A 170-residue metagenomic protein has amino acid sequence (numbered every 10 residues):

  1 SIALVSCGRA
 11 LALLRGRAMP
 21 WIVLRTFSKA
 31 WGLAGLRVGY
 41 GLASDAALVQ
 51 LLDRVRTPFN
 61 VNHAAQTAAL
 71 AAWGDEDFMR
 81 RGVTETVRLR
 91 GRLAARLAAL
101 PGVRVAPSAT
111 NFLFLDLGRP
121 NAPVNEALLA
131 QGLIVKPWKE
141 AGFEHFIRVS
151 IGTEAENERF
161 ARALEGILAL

Functional and structural regions predicted by a protein language model:
S1-S28: Active-site pre-lysine segment of PLP-dependent enzymes
I2, R25-S28, T57, V61 (+3 more regions): Structured beta->alpha junctions
L13-R17, R92, R96-L100, A127 (+1 more regions): Alpha-helical structural signal in soluble globular domains
P20-A99, R104-V105: PLP-dependent aminotransferase class I/II
G35, A109, G142-H145: Short acidic/glycine-enriched loop/turn segments that link adjacent beta-strands
A43, L115-R119, I151-T153: Short beta-strand-to-loop capping motifs
T86-G91, L97-Q131, I147: Conserved PLP-binding catalytic core of the aspartate aminotransferase-like
A127-Q131, V135-K136, E140-L170: PLP-dependent enzyme catalytic core of the Aspartate aminotransferase-like
